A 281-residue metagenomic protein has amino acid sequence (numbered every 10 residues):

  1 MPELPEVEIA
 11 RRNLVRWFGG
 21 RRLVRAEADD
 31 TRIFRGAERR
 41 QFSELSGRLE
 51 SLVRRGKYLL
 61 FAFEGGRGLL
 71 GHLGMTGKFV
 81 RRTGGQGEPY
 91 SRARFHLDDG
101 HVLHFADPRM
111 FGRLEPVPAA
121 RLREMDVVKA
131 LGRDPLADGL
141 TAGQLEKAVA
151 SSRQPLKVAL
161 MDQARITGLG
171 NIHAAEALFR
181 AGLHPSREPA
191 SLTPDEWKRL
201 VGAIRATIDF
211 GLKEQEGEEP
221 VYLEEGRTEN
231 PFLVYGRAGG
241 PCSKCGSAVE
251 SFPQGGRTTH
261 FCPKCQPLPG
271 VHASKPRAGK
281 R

Functional and structural regions predicted by a protein language model:
M1-L4, P135, G139, T193-V201: Generic detection of long, well-ordered alpha-helical segments
M1-P116, L122, G279-R281: Gly/Gly-Pro- and Ser/Thr-rich, intrinsically disordered tail segments characteristic of DNA damage-repair and tolerance
R22-S43, V53, Y58, E64 (+1 more regions): Basic, nucleic-acid-binding surfaces and adjacent catalytic neighborhoods in DNA/RNA-processing proteins
L69-R180, E188: Phosphate/anion-contacting hairpin/loop surfaces
